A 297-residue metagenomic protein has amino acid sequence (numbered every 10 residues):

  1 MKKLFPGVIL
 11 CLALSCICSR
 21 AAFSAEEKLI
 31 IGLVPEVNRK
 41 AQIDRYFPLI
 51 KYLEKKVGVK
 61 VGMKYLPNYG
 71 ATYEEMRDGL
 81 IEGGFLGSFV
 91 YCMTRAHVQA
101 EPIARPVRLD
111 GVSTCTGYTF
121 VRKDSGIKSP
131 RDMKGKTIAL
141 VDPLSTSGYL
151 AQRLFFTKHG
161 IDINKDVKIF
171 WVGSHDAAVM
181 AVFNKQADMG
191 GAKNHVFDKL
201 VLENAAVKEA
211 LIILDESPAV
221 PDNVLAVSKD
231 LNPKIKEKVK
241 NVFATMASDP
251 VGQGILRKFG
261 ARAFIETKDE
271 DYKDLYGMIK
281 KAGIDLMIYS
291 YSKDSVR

Functional and structural regions predicted by a protein language model:
M1-I9: Bacterial N-terminal signal peptides that target proteins for export
V8-C16: Bacterial N-terminal signal peptides
A25-C92: Extracytoplasmic small-molecule ligand-binding "clamshell" domains of the periplasmic binding protein/Venus flytrap
E26-G32, V37-P48, A226-R297: An extracytoplasmic/periplasmic, membrane-proximal ligand-sensing/linker region
E36-R39, R108, R122-I127, V141-G148: Short coil/turn segments
L66, E74-D132: Acidic, polar ligand-binding/catalytic clefts
G70-G84, H97, R131, H175-H195: Short helices/loops that flank or line small-molecule/ion binding pockets
S125, K136-K234, N241: Pocket-lining segment of extracytoplasmic ligand-binding domains
